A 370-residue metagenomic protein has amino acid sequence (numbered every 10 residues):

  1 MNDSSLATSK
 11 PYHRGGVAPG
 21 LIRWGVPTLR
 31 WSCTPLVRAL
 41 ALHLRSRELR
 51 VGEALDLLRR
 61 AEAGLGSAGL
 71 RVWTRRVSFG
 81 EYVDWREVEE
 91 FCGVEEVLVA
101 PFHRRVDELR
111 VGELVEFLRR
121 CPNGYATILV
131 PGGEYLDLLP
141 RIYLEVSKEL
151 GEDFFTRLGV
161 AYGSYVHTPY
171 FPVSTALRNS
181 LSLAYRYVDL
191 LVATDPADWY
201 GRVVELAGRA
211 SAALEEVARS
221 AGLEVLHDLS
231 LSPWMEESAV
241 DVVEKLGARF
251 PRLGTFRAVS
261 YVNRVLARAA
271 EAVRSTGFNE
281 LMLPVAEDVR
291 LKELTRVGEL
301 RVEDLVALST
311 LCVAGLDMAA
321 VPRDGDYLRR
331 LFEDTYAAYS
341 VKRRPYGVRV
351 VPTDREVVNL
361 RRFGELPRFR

Functional and structural regions predicted by a protein language model:
D3, Y12, A18-R370: Anaerobic metallocofactor- and corrinoid-dependent redox/one-carbon enzyme cores, especially those from methanogenesis
